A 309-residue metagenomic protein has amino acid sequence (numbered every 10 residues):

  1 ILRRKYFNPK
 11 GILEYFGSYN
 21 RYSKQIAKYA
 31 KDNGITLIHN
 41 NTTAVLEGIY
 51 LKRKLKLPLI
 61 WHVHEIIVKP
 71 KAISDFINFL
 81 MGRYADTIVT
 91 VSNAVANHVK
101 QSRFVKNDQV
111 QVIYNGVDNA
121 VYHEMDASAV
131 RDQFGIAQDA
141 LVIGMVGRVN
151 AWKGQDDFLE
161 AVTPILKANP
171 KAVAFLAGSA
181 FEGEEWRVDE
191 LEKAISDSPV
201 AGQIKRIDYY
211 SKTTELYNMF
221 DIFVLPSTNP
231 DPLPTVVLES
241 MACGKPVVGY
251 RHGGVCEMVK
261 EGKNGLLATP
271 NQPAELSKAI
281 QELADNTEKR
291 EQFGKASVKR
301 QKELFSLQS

Functional and structural regions predicted by a protein language model:
I35, N218-P232, K245: Acidic donor-binding loop of glycosyltransferase active sites
N97-F104, D108-Q109, G116-Q133: Acidic anion/phosphate-binding donor-loop and adjacent secondary structure in glycosyltransferase catalytic cores
A129-D132, E275, E282, K289-E303: A short, well-ordered alpha-helix in the C-terminal region of glycosyltransferases
L141, M145, N150-P164, L266 (+1 more regions): A conserved mid-protein helix/loop that constitutes part of the nucleotide-sugar donor-binding site
F175-A201, K289: Short, structured helix-loop element that forms part of the nucleotide-activated donor/catalytic region
G183-V188, A201-Y210, L216, L266-L267: Active-site donor-binding acidic/aromatic loop of nucleotide-activated sugar and phosphosugar transferases involved
P246-G249, V259: Short hydrophobic beta-strand element within catalytic cores of glycosyltransferases and related nucleotide-activated
E261-G262, L266-P273, E282-T287: Conserved acidic donor-binding segment of nucleotide-sugar-dependent glycosyltransferases
